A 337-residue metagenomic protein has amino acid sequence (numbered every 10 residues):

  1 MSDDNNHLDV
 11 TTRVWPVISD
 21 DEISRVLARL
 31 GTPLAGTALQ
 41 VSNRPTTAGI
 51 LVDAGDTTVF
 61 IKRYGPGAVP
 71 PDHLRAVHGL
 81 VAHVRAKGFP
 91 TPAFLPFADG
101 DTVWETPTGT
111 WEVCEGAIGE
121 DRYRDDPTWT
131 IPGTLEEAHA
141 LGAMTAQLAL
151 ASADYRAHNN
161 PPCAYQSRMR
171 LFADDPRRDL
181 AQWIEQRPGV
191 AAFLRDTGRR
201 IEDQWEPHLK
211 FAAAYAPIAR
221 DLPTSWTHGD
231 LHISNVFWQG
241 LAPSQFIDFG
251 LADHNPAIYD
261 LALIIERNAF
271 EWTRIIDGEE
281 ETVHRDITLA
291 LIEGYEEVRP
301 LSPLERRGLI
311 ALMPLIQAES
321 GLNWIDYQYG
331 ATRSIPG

Functional and structural regions predicted by a protein language model:
S2-A35: Juxta-kinase regulatory segment immediately upstream of eukaryotic protein kinase catalytic domains
S19-L27, A157, D179-H228: An alpha-helical support segment within catalytic cores of ATP-dependent transferases
L39-N43: Protein kinase glycine-rich loop
P45-D56, F60-I61, F94, K210-Y259: Active-site acidic catalytic loop and adjacent metal/ATP-binding pocket of ATP-dependent phosphoryl transfer enzymes
A54-N159: ATP-binding pocket architecture of kinase catalytic cores
V113-T130, W183-Q186, L315-S334: A glycine-centered beta->alpha junction motif in the catalytic cores of kinase/phosphotransferase enzymes
I131-D196, T224: A cross-family kinase active-site recognition segment
I258-R299, P314-T332: Active-site activation/catalytic loop segments of kinase-like enzymes and analogous catalytic loops in related
